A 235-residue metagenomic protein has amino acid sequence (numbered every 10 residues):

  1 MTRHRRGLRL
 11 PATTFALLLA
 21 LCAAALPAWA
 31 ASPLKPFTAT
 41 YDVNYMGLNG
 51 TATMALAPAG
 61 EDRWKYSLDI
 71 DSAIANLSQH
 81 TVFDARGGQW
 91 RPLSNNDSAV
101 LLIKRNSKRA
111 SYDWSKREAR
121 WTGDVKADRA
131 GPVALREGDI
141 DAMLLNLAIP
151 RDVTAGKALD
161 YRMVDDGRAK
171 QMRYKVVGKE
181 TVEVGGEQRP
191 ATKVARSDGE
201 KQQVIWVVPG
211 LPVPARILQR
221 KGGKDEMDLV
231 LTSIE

Functional and structural regions predicted by a protein language model:
M1-R9: N-terminal secretory signal peptides that target proteins for export/translocation
A12, D84, L135-A142, E235: General structural signal for secondary-structure boundaries
T13-A25: Bacterial N-terminal signal peptides
L26-A30: Sec/Tat signal peptide C-region and signal peptidase I cleavage site
A31-W114, R151-E235: Acidic, serine/threonine-rich low-complexity disordered tracts
K104-P150: Hydrophobic, well-structured mid-protein blocks that either form specific transmembrane helices
